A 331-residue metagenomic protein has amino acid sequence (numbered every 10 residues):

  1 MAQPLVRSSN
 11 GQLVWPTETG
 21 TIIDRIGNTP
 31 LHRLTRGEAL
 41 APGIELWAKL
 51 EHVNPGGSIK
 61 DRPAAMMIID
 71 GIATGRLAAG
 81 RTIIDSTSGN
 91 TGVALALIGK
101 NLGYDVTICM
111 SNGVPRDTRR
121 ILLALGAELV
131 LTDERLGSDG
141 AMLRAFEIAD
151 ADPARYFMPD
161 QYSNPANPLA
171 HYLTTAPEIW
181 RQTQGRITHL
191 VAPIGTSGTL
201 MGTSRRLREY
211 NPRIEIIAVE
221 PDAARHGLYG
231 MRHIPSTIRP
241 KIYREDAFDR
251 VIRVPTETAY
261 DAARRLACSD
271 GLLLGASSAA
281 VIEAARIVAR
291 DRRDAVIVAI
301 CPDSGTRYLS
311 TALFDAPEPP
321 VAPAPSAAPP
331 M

Functional and structural regions predicted by a protein language model:
M1-M331: PLP-dependent amino-acid enzyme catalytic core
